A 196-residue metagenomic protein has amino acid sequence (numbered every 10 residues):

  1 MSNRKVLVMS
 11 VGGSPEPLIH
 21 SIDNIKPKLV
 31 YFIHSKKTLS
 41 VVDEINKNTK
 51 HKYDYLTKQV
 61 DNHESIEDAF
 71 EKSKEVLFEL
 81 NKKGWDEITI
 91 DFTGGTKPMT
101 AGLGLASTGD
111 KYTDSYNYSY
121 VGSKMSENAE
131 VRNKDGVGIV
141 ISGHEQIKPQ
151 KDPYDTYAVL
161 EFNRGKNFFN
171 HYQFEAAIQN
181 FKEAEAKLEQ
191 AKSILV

Functional and structural regions predicted by a protein language model:
M1-E87, A101-G104, T108-V196: Long, low-complexity, Lys/Arg-enriched
D86-G94: Short glycine-rich phosphate-binding loop at a beta-alpha junction
G95-T100: The conserved phosphate-sensing helix
